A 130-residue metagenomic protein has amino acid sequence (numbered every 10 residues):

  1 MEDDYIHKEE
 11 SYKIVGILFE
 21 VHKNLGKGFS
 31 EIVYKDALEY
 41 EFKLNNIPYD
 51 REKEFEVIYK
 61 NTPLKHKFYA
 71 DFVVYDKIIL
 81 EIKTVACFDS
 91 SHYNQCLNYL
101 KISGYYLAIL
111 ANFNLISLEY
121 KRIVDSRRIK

Functional and structural regions predicted by a protein language model:
M1-I47, V124-K130: Solvent-exposed, charged helical/coil patches that constitute nucleic-acid or partner-interaction surfaces
G26, A70-A86, Y99: Conserved catalytic cores of phosphodiester-cleaving nucleases, focusing on short active-site segments
K43-K60: A short acidic/basic microdomain associated with nuclease active sites
H66-A70, I116: Short beta-strand or tight-loop elements that sit immediately N-terminal to catalytic metal-binding acidic residues
K83-K130: Nucleic-acid nuclease catalytic cores
